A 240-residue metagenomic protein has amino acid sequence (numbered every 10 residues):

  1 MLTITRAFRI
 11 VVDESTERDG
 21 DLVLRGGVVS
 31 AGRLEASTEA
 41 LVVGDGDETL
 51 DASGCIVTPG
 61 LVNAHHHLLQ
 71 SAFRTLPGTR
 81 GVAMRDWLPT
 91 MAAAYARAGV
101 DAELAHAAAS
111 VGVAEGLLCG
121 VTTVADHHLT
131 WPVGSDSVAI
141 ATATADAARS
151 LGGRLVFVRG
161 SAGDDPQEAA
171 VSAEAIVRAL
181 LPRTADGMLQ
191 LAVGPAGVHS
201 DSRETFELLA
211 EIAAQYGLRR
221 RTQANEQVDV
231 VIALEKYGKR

Functional and structural regions predicted by a protein language model:
M1-D45, C55-I56: N-terminal metal-binding scaffold of metallo-dependent hydrolase/deaminase domains
F8, L22, G27, G54 (+5 more regions): Divalent metal-coordination and catalytic microenvironments
E39-V43, S53-G81: N-terminal cap/recognition module
P59-S71, H128, R219-Q227: Histidine-centered catalytic micro-motifs
A72-A105, Q227-R240: Active-site gating loops and adjacent loop-to-helix segments of metal-dependent hydrolytic enzymes
E103-E115, A169-E174: Short, acidic/polar
V133-R240: Metal-coordinating catalytic core of metallo-dependent amide/deamination hydrolases
